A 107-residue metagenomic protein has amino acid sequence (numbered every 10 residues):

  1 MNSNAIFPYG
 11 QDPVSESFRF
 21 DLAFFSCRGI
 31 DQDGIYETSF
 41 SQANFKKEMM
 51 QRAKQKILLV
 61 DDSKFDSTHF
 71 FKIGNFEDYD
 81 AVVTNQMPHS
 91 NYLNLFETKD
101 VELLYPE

Functional and structural regions predicted by a protein language model:
M1-E107: Conserved phosphate- and dinucleotide-binding cores of soluble alpha/beta proteins, encompassing both enzyme active
